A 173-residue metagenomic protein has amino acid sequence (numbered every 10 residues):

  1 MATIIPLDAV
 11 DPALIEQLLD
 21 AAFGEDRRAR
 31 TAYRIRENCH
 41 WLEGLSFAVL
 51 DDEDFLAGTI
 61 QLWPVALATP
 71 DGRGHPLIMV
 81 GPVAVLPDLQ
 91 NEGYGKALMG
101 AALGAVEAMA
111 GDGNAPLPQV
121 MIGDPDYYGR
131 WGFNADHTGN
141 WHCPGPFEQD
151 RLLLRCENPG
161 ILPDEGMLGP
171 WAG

Functional and structural regions predicted by a protein language model:
M1-R34, W41-L56, L153, P159-G173: Short amphipathic alpha-helix that is part of the acyltransferase structural core
A32-N38, G139-H142: Short, solvent-exposed loop/turn elements at beta->coil junctions and helix N-caps that rim active or binding pockets
A48, F55-P70, P76-A84: Conserved beta-strand in the GNAT
A57-Q61, G72, I78, A135-T138 (+2 more regions): Extended, non-catalytic scaffold segments that flank or surround catalytic motifs
L89, V106-A110: Hydrophobic pocket-lining residues that define ligand/cofactor binding sites across diverse proteins
L89-A101: Conserved acetyl-CoA pyrophosphate-binding loop and the N-cap/start of the following alpha-helix in GNAT-like
G111-D112, Q119-E148: Conserved active-site alpha-helix within GNAT-family acetyltransferase domains
